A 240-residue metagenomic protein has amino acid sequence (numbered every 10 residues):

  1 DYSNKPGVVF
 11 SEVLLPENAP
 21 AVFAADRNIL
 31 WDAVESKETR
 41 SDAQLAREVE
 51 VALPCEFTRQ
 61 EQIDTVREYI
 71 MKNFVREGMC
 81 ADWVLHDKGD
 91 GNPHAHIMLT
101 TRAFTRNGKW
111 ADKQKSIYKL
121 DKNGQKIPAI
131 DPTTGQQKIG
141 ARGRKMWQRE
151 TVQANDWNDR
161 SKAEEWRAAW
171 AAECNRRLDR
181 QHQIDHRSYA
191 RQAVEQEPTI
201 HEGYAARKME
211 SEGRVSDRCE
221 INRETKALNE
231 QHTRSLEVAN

Functional and structural regions predicted by a protein language model:
D1-N240: N-terminal nicking endonuclease/strand-transfer module with a His-rich metal-binding environment and a catalytic Tyr
